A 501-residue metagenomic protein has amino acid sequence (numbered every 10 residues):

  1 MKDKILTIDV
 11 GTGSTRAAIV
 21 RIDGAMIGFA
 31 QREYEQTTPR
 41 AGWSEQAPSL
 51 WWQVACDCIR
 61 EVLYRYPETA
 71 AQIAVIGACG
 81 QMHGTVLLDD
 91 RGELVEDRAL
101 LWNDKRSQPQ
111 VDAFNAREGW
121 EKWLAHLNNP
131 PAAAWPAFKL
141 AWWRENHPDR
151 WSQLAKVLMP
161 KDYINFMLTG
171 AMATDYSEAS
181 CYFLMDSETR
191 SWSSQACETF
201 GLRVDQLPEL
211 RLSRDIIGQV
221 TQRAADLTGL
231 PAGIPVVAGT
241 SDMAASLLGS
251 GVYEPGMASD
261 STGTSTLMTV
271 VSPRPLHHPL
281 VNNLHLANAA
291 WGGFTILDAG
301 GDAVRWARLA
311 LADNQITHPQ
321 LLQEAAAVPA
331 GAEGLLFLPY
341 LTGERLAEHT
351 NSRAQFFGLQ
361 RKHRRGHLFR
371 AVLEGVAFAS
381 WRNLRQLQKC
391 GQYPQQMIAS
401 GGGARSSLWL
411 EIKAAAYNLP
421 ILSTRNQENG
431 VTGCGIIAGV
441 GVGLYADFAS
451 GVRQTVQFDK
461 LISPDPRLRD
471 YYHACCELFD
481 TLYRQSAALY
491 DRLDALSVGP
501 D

Functional and structural regions predicted by a protein language model:
M1-D97, A113, A125, Q153 (+4 more regions): N-terminal glycine/serine-rich phosphate-binding loop of ATP-dependent small-molecule kinases, especially carbohydrate
L6-T7, T69, Q108, N115-N128 (+7 more regions): Active-site core segments that coordinate phosphate-bearing ligands/cofactors across diverse enzyme families
A30, R98-A99, Y176, T295 (+1 more regions): Short linear motifs in exposed loops
Q31, L101, E209, Q355 (+1 more regions): Conserved beta-strand positions that form and line the central face of beta-propeller blades
R32, T37, L100-S107, A179 (+2 more regions): Short, acidic/turn-prone active-site loops that include or flank metal/cofactor- and phosphate-binding residues
A47, D104, D242: Short, conserved phosphate/pyrophosphate- and ester-handling motifs at nucleotide-, phospho-/glycolipid
Y64-W102, P130-P136, N165-D186, E209-L212 (+1 more regions): Short beta-strand-loop/turn "lid" adjacent to the catalytic site in phosphate-handling enzymes
D205: Catalytic pocket of metal/acid-base enzymes, prominently hydrolases
